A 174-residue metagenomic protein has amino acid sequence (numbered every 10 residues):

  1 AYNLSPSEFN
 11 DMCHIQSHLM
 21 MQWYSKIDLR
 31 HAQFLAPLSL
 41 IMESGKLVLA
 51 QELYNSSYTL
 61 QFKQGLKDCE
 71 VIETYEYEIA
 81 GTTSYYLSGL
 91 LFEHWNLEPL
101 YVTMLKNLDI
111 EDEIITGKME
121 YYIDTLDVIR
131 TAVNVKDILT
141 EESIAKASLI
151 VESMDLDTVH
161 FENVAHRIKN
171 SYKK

Functional and structural regions predicted by a protein language model:
Y2-S7, K26-R30, F34-K174: Metal-dependent nucleotide-binding catalytic modules
